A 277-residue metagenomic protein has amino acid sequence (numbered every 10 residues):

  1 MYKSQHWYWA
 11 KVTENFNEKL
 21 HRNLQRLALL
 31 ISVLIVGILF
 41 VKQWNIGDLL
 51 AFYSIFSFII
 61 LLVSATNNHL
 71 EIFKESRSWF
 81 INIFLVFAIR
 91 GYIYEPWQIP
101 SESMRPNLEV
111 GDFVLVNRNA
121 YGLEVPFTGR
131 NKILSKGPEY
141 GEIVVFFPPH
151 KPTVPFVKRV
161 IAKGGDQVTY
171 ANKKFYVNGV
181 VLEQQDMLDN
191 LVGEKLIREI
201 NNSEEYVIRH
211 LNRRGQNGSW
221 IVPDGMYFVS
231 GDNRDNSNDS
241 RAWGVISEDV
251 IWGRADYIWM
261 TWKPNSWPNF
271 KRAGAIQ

Functional and structural regions predicted by a protein language model:
K3-F58, T66, L70-I72, P106-Q277: Soluble "head" domains of membrane/secretory-pathway proteins
I38-K42, S57-A65, F87-E95, I99: Short hydrophobic alpha-helical membrane-anchoring segments
N68-E95: Internal/C-terminal transmembrane anchor helices
P100-P106: Ser/Thr/Pro/Gly-rich low-complexity linker/stalk segments immediately outside membranes or between
